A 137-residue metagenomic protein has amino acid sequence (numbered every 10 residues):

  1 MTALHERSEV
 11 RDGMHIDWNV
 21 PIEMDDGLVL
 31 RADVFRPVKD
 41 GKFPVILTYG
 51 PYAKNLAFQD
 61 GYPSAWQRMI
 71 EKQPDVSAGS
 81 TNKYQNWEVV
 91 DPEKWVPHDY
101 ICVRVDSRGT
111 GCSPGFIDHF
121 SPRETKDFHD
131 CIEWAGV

Functional and structural regions predicted by a protein language model:
M1-R7, Q59, P122: Short low-complexity stretches enriched in small and charged residues
A3-G41, V45: N-terminal cap/lid segment of alpha/beta-hydrolase-fold proteins
G41, L47-G136: Cap/lid segment of the alpha/beta-hydrolase catalytic domain
